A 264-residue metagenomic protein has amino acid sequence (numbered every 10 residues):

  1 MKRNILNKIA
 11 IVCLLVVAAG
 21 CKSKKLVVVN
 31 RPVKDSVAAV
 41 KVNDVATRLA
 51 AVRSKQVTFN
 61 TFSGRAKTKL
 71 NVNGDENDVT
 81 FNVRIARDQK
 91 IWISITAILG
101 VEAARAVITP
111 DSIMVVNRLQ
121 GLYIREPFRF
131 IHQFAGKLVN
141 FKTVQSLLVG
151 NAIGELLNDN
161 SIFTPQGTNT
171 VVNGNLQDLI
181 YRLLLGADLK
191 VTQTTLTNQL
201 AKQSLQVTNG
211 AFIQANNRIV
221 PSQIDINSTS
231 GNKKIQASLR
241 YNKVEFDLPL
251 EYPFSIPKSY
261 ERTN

Functional and structural regions predicted by a protein language model:
M1-A10: Bacterial N-terminal signal peptides that target proteins for export
V17-G20: C-terminal motif of bacterial Sec signal peptides marking the signal peptidase cleavage site
K22-D75, N264: N-terminal leader/targeting segments and the immediate start of mature chains
S23, S161-N264: Gly/Pro-enriched, hydrophobic low-complexity segments that function as extracytoplasmic propeptides/linkers
K25, K90-F141: An acidic-aromatic
R48, R118-I180: Flexible, processing/modification-adjacent segments and terminal tails in exported/periplasmic/extracellular proteins
T68-V72, A97-L99, S228: Transmembrane beta-strands of outer-membrane beta-barrel pores
